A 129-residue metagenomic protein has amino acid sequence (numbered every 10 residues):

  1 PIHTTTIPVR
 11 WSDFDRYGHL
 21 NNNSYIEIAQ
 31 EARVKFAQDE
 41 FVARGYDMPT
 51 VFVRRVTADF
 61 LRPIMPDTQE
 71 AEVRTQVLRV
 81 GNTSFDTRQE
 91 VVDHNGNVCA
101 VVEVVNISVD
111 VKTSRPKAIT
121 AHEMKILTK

Functional and structural regions predicted by a protein language model:
P1-E72, L78-K129: Terminal targeting signals and extreme-terminal segments of soluble enzymes
